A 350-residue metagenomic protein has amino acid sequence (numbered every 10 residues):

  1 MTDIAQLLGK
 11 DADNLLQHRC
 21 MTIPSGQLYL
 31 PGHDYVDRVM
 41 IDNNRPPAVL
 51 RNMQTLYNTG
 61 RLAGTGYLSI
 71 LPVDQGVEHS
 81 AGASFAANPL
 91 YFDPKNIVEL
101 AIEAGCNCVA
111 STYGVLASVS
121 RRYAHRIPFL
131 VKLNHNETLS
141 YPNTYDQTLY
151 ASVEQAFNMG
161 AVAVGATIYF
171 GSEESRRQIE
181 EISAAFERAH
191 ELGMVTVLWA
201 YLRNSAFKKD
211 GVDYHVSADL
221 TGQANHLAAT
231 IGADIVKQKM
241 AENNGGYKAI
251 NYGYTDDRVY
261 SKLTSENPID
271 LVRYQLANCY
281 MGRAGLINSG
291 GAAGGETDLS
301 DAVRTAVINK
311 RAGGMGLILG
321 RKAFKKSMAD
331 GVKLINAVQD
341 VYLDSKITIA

Functional and structural regions predicted by a protein language model:
M1-H79, S84, A117-R126, Y274: N-terminal amphipathic alpha-helix/helix-capping segment at the start of soluble metabolic enzymes
S25-L30, A63, G76-V109, G114-I287 (+4 more regions): Alpha/beta enzyme core
N43, S265, G295-E296, M328: Hydrophobic alpha-helical scaffolding
S289-G291: PDZ domains - specifically the beta-sandwich core and the conserved carboxylate-binding loop
T297-V303, S327-N336: Histidine/acidic-residue-rich catalytic or RNA/ligand-binding cores of hydrolases and nuclease-related proteins
R321-S327: A short, acidic, flexible beta-alpha connecting loop/helix-capping segment that sits on the rim of active
